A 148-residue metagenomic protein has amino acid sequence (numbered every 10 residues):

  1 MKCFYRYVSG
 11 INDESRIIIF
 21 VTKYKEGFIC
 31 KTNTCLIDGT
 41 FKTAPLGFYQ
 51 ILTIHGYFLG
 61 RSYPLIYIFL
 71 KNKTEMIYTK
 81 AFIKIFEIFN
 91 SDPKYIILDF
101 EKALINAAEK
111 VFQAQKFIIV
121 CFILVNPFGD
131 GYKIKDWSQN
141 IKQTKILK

Functional and structural regions predicted by a protein language model:
M1-L65, K71-M76: An active-site-proximal beta-strand-loop segment
Y67-N90: Active-site beta-loop-alpha junctions of metal-dependent nucleic acid enzymes, especially the RNase H-like/DDE
E87-K148: Extended amphipathic alpha-helical interaction segments
